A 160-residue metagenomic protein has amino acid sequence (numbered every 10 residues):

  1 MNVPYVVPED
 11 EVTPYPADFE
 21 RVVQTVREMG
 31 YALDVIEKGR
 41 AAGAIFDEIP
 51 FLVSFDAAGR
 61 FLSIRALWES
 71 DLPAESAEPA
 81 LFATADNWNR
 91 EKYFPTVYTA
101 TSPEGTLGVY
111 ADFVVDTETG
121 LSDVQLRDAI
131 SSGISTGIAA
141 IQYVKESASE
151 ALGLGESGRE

Functional and structural regions predicted by a protein language model:
M1-A57: Charge-rich, low-complexity N-terminal segments
G39-A41, G59-S63, E104-G108: A generic structural signal for beta-strand entry/edge sites
V53-L72: A short acidic-to-branched-hydrophobic micro-motif
W68-D112: Short, internal acidic amphipathic alpha-helical interface segments that mediate docking to partner proteins
A111, A139-V144, E150: Glycine-rich and polybasic anion-binding loops at the starts of cofactor/ligand-binding domains
T117-I130: A short acidic/glycine-rich loop-to-helix N-cap element
S132-A139, G153-L154: Glycine-rich, aromatic-bearing surface loops/beta-hairpins
K145-E160: Short, highly charged C-terminal tails/helix-capping segments
